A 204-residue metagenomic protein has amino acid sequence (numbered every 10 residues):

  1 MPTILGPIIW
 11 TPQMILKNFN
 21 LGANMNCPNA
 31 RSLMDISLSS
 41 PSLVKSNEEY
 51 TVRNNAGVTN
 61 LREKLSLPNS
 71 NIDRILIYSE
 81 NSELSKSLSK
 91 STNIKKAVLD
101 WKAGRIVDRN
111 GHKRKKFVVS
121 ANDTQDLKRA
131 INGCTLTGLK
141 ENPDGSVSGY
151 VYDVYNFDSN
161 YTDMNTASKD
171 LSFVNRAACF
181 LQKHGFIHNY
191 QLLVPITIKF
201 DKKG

Functional and structural regions predicted by a protein language model:
M1-S87, T92: Extracellular, luminal, or virion-exposed ectodomains of exported proteins
R53-N55, T59, K64-L67, I77-G204: Catalytic toxin/effector domains delivered as secreted proteins or via bacterial secretion systems
